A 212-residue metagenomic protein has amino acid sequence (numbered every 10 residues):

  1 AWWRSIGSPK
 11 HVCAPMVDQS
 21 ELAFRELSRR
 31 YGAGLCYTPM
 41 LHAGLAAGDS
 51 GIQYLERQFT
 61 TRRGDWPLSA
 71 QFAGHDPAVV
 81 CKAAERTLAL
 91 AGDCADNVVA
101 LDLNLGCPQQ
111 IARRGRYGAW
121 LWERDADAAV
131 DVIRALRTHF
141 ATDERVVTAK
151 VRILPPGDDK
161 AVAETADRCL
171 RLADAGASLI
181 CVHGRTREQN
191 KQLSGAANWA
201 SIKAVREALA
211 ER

Functional and structural regions predicted by a protein language model:
A1-R212: Flavin-dependent oxidoreductase catalytic cores
